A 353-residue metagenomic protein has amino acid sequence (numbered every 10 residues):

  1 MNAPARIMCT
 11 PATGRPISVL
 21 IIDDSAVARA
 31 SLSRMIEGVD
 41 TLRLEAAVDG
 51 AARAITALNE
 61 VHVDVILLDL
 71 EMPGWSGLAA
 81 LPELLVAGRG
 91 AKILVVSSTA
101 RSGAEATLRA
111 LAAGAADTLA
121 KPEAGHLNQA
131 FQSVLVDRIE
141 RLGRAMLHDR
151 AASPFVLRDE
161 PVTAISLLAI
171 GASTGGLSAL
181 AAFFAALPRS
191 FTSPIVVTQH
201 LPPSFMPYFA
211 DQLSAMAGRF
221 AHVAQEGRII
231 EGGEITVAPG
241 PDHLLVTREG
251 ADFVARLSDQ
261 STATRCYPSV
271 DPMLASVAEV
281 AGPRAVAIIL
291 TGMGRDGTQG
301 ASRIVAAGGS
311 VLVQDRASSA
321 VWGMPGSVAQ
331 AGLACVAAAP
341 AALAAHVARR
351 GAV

Functional and structural regions predicted by a protein language model:
M1-I21, S25-T41, A47, A51-I55 (+2 more regions): Conserved acid/base catalytic micro-environments in cytosolic active-site loops
